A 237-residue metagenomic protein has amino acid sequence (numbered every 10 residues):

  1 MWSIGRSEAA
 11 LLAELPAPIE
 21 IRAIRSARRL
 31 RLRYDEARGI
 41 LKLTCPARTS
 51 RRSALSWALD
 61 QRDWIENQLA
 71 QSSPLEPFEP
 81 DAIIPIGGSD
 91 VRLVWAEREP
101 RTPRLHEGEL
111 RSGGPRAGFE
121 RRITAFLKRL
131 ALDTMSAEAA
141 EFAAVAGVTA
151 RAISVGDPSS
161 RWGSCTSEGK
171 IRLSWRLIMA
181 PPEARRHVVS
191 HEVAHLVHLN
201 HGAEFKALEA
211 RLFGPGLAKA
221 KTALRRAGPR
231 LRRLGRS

Functional and structural regions predicted by a protein language model:
M1-H187, L196-S237: Active-site-proximal or metal-binding-adjacent scaffold patches in catalytic folds
E192: Walker B catalytic acidic pair
